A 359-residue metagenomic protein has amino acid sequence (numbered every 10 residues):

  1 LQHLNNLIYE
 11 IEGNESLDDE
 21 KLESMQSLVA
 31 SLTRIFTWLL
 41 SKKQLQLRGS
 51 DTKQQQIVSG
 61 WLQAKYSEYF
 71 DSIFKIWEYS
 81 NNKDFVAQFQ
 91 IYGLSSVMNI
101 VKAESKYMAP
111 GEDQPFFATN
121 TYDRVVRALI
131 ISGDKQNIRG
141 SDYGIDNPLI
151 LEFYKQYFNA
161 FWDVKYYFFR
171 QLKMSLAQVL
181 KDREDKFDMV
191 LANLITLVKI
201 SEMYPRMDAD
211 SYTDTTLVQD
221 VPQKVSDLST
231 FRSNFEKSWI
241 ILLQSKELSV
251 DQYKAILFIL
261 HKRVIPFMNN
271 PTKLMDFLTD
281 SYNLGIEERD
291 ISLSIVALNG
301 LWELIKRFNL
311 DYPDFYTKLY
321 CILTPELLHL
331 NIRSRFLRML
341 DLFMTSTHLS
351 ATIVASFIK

Functional and structural regions predicted by a protein language model:
L1-L319, L323-T324, D341-S346: Alpha-helical solenoid scaffolds in large eukaryotic transport, assembly, and signaling factors
H329: Active-site-adjacent beta->alpha loops and helix N-cap segments on the catalytic face of soluble alpha/beta enzymes
L342-K359: C-terminal structural cap/anchor segments
